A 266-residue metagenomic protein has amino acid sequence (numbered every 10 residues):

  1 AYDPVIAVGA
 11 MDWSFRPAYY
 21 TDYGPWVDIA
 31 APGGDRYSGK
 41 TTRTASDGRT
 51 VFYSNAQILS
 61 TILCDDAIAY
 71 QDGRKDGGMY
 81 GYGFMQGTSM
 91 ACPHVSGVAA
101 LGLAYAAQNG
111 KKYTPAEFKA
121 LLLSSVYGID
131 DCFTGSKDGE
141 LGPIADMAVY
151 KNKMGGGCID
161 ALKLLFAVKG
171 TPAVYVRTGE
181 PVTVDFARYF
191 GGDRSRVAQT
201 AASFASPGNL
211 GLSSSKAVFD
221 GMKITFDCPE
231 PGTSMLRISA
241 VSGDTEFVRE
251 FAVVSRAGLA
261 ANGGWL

Functional and structural regions predicted by a protein language model:
A1-G9, R16-G34, G97, A120-S124 (+1 more regions): Mature extracellular/periplasmic domains of secretome proteins
G34-Y150: Hydrolase catalytic cores
V168-A198, G263-G264: Solvent-exposed, low-complexity, repeat-rich "mucin-like" stalks and linkers
G191-M222, E250: Surface-exposed or secretory-pathway low-complexity segments enriched in glycine-proline and Ser/Thr/acidic residues
G221-M235: Extracellular/luminal low-complexity segments enriched in Ser/Thr/Pro
D244-G258: C-terminal edge beta-strand
A257-L266: Low-complexity, Pro/Ser/Thr- and charge-rich linker/hinge segments at domain boundaries
